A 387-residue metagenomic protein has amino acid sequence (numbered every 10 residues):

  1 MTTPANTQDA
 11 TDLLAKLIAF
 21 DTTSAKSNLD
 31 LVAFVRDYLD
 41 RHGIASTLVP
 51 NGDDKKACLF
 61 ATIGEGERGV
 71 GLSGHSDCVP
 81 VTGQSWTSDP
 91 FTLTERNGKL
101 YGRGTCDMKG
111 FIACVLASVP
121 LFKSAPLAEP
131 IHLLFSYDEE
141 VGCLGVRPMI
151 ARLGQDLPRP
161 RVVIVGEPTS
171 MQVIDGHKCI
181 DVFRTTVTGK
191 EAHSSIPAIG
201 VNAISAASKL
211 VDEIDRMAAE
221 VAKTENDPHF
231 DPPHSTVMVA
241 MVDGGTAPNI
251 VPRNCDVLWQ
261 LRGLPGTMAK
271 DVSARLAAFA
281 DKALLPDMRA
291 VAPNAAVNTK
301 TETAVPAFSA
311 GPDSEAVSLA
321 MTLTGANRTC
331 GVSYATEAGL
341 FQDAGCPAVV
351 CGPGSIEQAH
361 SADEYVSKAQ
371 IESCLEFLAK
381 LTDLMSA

Functional and structural regions predicted by a protein language model:
M1, A5, R184-A387: Metal-dependent amide/peptide-bond hydrolase catalytic core, centered on the "pita-bread" metallohydrolase fold
T2-R103, S124-L127, T336: Acidic/His- and Gly-rich active-site-bordering loop/insert found across diverse amide/peptide-bond hydrolases
D40-H42, K123-L127, Q155-P158, A283-A292: Short helix-capping segments at alpha-helix termini
R68-G71, K99, H132, R161-V163 (+2 more regions): Structural motif
L93, D138-E139, A219-K223: Acyl-CoA/ACP chain-elongation machinery
N97-L100, C106, G110-R216, D363-E376: Fold-level recognition of mixed alpha/beta catalytic cores in primary-metabolism enzymes, strongest
